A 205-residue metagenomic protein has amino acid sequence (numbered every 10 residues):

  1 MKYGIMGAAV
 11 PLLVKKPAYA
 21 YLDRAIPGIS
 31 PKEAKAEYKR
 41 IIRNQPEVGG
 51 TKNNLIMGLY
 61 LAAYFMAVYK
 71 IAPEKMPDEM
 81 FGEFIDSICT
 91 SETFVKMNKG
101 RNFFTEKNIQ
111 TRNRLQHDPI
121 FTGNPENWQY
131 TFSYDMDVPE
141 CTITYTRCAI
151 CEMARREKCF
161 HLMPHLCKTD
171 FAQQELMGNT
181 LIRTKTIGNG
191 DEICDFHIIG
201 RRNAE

Functional and structural regions predicted by a protein language model:
M1-Y69: N-terminal, charged low-complexity regulatory/assembly segments
V10, P125-N127, L166, G178: Short solvent-exposed loop/turn micro-motifs enriched in small/polar/acidic residues
I41-P46, Y145-A149, D170-F171: Short amphipathic alpha-helical segments, especially helix-boundary/capping motifs
L55-L59, H161-K168: Short, conserved micro-motifs enriched in small and acidic residues
Y60-M66, K70-E157: Amphipathic interaction/junction segments at domain boundaries or subunit interfaces
P139-T146, A154, H161-L166, T184-N189: Non-catalytic recognition/regulatory regions in large multidomain proteins
P164-E205: C-terminal structured interaction module
